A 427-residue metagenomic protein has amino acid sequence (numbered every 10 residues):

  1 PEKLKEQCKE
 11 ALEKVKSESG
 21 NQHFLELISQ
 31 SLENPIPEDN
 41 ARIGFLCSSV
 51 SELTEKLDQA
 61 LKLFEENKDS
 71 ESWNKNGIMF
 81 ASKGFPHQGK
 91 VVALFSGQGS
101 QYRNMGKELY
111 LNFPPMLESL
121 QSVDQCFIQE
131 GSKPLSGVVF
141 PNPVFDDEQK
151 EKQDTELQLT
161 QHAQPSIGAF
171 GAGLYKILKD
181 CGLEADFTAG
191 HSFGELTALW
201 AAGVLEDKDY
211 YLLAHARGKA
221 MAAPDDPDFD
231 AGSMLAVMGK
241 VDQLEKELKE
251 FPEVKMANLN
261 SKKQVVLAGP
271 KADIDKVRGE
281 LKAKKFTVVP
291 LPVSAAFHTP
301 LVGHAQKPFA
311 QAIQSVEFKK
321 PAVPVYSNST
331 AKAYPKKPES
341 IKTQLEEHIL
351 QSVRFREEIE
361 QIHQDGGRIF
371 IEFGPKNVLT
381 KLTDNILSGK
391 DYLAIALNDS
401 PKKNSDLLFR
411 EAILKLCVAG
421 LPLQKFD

Functional and structural regions predicted by a protein language model:
P1-K90, K107, D226-Q243, Q264-G279 (+1 more regions): Flexible catalytic loop/linker elements that gate and position reactive groups at enzyme active sites
E10-E13, A60-K62, L109-Y110, F251-P252 (+2 more regions): Short, solvent-exposed amphipathic alpha-helical segments in soluble enzyme and RNA/protein-processing domains
N34-P37, G190, D226, K255-N260 (+1 more regions): Short beta-strand
E38, M79-S82, E130, P227 (+5 more regions): Acyltransferase
C47, S72-K249, F286-A296, I369-L382 (+2 more regions): FabD-like malonyl-/acyl-CoA
T160-G173, A272, I349-Q361, R368: Conserved adenosine/adenylate-binding substructure
L244-K262: Gly/Ser-centered flexible loop/linker motifs
E280, Y334, T380-A394: Flexible glycine/proline-rich, aromatic-decorated loop/lid segments
